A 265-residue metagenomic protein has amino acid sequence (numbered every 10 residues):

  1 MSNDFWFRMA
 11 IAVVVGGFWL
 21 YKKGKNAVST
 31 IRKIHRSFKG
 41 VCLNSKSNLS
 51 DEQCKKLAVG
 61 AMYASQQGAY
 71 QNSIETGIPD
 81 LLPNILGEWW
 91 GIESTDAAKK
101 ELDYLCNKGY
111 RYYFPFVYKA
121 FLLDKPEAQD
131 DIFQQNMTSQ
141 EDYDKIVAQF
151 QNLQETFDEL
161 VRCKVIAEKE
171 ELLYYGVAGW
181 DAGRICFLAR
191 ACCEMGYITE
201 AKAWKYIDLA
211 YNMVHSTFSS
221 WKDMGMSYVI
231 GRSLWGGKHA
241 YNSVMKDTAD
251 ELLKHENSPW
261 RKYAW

Functional and structural regions predicted by a protein language model:
N3-R8, A12-C193, Y197-E200, L209-W265: Polar/charged low-complexity regulatory segments
